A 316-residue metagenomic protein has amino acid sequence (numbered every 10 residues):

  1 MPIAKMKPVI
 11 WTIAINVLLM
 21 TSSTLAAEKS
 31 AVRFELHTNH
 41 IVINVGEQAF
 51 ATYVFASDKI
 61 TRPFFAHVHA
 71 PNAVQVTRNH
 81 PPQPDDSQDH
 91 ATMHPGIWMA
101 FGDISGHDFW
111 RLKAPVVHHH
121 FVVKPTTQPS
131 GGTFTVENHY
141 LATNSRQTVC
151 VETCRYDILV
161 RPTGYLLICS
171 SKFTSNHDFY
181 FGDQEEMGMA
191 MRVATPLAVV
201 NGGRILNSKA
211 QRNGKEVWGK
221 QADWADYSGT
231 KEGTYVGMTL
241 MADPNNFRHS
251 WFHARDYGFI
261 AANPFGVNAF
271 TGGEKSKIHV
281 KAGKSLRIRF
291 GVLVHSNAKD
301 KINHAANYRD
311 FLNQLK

Functional and structural regions predicted by a protein language model:
M1-K7: N-terminal secretory signal peptides that target proteins for export/translocation
I10-S22: Bacterial N-terminal signal peptides
A27-A91, R161, P244, K299 (+1 more regions): Beta-strand-rich N-terminal accessory domains
Y53-S57, F64-V68, R161-N207: Acidic (Asp/Glu-rich), glycine- and aromatic
A91-T163: Extended, loop-rich substrate-binding clefts of extracytoplasmic carbohydrate-active enzymes
N138-N144, Y156-V160, F173-H177, V193-L197 (+1 more regions): Beta-strand elements of well-folded, non-transmembrane domains
F181, E185-S250: Active-site/ligand-binding surface loops and adjacent short beta/alpha elements that line catalytic pockets across
M241-K316: Beta-strand-rich recognition/accessory modules
